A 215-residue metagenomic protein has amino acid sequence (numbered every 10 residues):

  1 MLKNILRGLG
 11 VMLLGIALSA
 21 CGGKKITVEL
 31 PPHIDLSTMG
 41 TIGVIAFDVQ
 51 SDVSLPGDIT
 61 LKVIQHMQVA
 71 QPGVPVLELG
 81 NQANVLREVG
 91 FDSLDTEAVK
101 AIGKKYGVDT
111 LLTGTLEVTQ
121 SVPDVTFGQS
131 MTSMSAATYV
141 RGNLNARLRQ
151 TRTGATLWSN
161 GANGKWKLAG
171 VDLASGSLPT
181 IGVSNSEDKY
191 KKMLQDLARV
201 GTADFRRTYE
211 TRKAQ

Functional and structural regions predicted by a protein language model:
M1-C21: Sec-dependent bacterial lipoprotein signal peptides
K3-I5, S133-A136: Intrinsically disordered, low-complexity segments enriched in polar/charged residues with Gly/Pro, especially when
G8-G10, G15, G43, G142 (+1 more regions): Small side chains
C21-G40, K105-Y106, S121, A136-Q215: C-terminal/domain-edge helix-coil "capping" segments
M39-Q120, R147-S159, V200, D204-F205: N-terminal segment of the mature soluble domain
V99-I102, Q129-S135: Short, P/G- and charge-enriched loop/turn segments at secondary-structure junctions
V125-S130, L173-A174: Outer-membrane beta-barrel translocator domains and adjoining extracellular loop/strand segments of Gram-negative
